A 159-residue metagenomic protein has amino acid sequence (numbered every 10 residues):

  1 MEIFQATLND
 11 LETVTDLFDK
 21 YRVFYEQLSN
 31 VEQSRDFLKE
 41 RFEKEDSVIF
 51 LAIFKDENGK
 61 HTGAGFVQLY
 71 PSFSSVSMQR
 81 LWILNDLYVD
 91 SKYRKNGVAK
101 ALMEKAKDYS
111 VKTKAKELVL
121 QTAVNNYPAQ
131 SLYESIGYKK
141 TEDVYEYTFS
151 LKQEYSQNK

Functional and structural regions predicted by a protein language model:
M1-D16: A short beta-loop-alpha structural element at the N-terminal edge of CoA-dependent acyl/N-acetyltransferase catalytic
T15-E40: Conserved GNAT-fold acetyl-CoA-binding loop/helix
K39-L51, I83: A short helix-loop-beta-strand connector motif used in the catalytic cores of GNAT acetyltransferases and, in some
L51, K60-P71: Conserved beta-strand in the GNAT
Q79-S91: Conserved acetyl-CoA binding element of GNAT-fold acetyltransferases
V89, K95-D108, S131, S135: Conserved acetyl-CoA-binding loop-helix of GNAT-fold acetyltransferases
K100, V124-D143, F149: Conserved active-site alpha-helix within GNAT-family acetyltransferase domains
S110-Q121: Conserved GNAT acetyl-CoA-binding A-motif
